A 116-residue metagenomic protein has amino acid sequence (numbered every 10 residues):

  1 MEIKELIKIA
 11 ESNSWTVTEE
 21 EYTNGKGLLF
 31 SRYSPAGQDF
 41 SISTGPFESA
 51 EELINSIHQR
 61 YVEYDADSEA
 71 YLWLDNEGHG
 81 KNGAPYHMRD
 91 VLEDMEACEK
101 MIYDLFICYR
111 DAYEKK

Functional and structural regions predicted by a protein language model:
M1-D39, E114-K116: Negatively charged, low-complexity tracts enriched in Asp/Glu with abundant Ser/Thr
D39-K116: Intrinsically disordered, low-complexity regulatory regions enriched in serine/threonine/proline and acidic residues
